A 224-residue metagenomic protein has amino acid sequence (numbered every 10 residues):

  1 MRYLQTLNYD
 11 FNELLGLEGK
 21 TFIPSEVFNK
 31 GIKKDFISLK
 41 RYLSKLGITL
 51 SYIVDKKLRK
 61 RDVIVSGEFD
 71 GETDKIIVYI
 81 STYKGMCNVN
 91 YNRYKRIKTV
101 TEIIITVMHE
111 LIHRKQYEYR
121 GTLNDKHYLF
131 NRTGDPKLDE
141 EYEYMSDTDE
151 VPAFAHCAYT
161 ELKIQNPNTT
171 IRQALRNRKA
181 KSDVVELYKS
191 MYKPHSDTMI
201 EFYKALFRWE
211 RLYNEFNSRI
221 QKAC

Functional and structural regions predicted by a protein language model:
R2-Y9, E13, E18: Proteolytic processing junctions in secreted/extracellular precursors, especially proprotein convertase/trypsin-like
P24-T49: Zn2+-dependent metallopeptidase catalytic core
I53-V54: Extended, charge-biased low-complexity segments that typically form long amphipathic alpha-helices/coiled-coils
K57-T101, R114-E118: Active-site scaffold of zinc-dependent metalloenzymes
T101, Y117-M145: Post-HEXXH active-site segment of zinc metalloproteases
E102-E110: Short alpha-helical catalytic segment bearing the HExxH-like zincin motif of zinc-dependent metalloproteases
H113, S146-T160: Histidine-centered, metal-coordinating catalytic motifs and their short helical/loop contexts
A155-C224: Pan-zinc metallopeptidase signature
